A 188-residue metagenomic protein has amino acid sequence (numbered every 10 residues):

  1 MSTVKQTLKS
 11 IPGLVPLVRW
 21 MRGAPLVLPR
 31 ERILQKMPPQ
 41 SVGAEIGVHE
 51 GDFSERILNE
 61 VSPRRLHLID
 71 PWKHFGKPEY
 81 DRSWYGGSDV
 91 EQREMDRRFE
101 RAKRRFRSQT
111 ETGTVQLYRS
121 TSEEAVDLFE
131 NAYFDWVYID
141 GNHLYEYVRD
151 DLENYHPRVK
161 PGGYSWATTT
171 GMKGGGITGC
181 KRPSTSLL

Functional and structural regions predicted by a protein language model:
M1-P29: Membrane-proximal basic amphipathic "stem/tether" segments
R30-L188: S-adenosylmethionine/decaboxylated-SAM
